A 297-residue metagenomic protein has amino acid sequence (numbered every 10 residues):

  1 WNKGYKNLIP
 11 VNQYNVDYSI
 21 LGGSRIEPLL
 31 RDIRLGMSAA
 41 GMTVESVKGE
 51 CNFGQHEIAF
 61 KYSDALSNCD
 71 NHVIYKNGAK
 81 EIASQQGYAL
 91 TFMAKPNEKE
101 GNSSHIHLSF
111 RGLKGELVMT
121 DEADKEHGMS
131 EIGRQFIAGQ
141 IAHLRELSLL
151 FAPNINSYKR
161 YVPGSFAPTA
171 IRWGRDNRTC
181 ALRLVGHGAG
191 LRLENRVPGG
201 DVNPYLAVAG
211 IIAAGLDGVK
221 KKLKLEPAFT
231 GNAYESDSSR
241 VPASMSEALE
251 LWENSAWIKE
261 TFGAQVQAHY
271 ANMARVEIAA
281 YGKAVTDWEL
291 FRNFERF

Functional and structural regions predicted by a protein language model:
W1-F297: Glycine-rich, acidic/polar active-site loops that bind/position phosphate-bearing ligands
